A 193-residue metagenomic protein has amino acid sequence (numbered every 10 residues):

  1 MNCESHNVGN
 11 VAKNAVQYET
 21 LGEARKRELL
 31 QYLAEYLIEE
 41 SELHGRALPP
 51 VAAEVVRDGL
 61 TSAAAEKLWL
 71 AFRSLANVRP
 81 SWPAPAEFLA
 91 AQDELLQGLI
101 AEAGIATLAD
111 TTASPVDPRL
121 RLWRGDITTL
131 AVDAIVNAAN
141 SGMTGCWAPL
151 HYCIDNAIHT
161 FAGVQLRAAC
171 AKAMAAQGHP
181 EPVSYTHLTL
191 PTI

Functional and structural regions predicted by a protein language model:
N2-A113: Non-catalytic accessory regions outside enzyme or core folds
L33, L37-I38, F72-L75, L120 (+2 more regions): Generic preference for hydrophobic/aromatic residues in regular secondary structure cores
E94-A134, A138: Long amphipathic N-terminal alpha/beta scaffold segment
G98, G142, T192-I193: A very general structural signal that marks isolated residues within well-ordered alpha-helical segments
G104-T112, A171-A175, L188: Intrinsically disordered, low-complexity boundary segments flanking structured domains
R124-S184: Short, conserved "active-site rim" segments that organize catalytic pockets and cofactor/ligand binding
T186-T192: Conserved small/polar residues in nucleotide/adenosyl-binding loops
